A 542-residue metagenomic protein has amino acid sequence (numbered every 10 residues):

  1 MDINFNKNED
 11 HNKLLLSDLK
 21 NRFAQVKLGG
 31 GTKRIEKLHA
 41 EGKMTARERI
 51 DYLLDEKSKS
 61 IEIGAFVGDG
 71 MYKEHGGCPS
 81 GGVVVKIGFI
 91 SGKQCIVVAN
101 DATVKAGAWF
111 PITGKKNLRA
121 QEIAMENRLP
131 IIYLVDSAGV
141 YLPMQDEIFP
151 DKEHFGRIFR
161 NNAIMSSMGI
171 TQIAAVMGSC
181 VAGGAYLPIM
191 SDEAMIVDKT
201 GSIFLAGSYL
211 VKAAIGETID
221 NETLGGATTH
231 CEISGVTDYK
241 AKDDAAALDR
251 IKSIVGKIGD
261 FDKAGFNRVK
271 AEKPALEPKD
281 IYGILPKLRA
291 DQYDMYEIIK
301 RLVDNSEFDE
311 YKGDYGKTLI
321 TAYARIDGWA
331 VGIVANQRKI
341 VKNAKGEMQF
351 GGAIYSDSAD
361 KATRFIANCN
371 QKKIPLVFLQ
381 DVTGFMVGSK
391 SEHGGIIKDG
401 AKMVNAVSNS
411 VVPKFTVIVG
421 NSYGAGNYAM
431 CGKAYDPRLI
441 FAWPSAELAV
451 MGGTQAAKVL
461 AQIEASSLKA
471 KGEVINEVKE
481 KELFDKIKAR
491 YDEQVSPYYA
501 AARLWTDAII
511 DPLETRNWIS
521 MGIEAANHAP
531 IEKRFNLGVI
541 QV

Functional and structural regions predicted by a protein language model:
M1-V542: Ligand-binding clefts of soluble mixed alpha/beta catalytic domains
